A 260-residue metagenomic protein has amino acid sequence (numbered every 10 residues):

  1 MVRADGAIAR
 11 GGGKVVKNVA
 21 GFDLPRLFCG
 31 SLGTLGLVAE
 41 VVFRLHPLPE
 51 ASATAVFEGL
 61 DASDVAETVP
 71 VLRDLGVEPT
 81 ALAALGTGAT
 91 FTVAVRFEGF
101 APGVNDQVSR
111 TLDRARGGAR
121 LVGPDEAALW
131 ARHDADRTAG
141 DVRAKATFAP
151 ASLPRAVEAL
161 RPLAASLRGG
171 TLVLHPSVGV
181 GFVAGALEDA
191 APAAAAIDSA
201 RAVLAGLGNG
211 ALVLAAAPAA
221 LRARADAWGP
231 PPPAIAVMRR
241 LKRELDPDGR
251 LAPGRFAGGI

Functional and structural regions predicted by a protein language model:
M1-E78: FAD-binding subdomain of flavoenzyme oxidoreductases
V2, V42-H46, E58-L60, E98-F100 (+2 more regions): Solvent-exposed residues in well-ordered beta-strands and their adjoining turns, especially edge/terminal strands
A9-G11, V104-D106, A252-G254: Short helix/loop capping segments that flank catalytic or ligand/cofactor-binding pockets
N18, G59-A66, G76-P79, A101-N105 (+5 more regions): Electropositive phosphate-/nucleotide-binding environments in soluble metabolic enzymes
F43-R44, P70-D74, R110-R114, R161-L163 (+1 more regions): Short, solvent-exposed amphipathic alpha-helical segments in soluble enzyme and RNA/protein-processing domains
S52, E58-G59, D64-V122: A conserved active-site cap/scaffold subdomain adjacent to cofactor or substrate pockets
G88, G117-I260: Conserved glycine-rich FAD pyrophosphate-binding loop
